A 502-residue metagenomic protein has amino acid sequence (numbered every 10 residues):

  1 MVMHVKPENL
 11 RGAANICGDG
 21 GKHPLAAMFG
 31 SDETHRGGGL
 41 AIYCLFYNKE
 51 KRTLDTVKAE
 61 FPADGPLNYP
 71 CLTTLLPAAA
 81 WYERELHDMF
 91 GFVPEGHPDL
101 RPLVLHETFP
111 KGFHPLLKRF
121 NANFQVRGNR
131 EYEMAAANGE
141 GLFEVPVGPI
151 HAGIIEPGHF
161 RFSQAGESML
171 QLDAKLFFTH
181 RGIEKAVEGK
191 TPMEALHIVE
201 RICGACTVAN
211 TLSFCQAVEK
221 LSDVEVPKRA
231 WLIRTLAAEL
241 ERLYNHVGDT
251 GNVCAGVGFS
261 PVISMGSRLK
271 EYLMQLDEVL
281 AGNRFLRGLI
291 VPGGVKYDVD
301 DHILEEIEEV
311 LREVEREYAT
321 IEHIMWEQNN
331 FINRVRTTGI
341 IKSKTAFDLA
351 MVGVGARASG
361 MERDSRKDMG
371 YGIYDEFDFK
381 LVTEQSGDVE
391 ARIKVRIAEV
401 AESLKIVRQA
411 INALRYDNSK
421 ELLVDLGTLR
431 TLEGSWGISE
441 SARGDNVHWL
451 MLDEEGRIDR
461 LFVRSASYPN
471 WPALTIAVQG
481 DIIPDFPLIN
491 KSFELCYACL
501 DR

Functional and structural regions predicted by a protein language model:
M1-S168, L172, E327-N333, T337-T338 (+3 more regions): Terminal low-complexity/charged segments
P62-P77, C203, V382-R396: Short histidine-centered catalytic/ligand-binding loop motif
N68-Y69, T73-P102, D223-E239, Y244-D249 (+2 more regions): Structured, non-membrane catalytic/scaffold regions adjacent to prosthetic-group chemistry
E83, H87, T211-E219, A237 (+5 more regions): Predominant activation on well-ordered alpha-helical scaffold segments within soluble catalytic domains
L103-E107, V253, G288-V295: Short, conserved phosphate-binding/catalytic loop or strand-edge motifs used in phosphoryl-/nucleotidyl-transfer
E133-G139, F143, G148, S163 (+1 more regions): Detector for conserved single-position "signature" residues within domains
F143, V147-G251, G256, M265 (+4 more regions): Active-site- and interface-proximal helix/loop "cap" or "latch" segments in soluble metabolic and energy-transducing
V262-G266, L276-D425: Intrinsically disordered, low-complexity regulatory segments
